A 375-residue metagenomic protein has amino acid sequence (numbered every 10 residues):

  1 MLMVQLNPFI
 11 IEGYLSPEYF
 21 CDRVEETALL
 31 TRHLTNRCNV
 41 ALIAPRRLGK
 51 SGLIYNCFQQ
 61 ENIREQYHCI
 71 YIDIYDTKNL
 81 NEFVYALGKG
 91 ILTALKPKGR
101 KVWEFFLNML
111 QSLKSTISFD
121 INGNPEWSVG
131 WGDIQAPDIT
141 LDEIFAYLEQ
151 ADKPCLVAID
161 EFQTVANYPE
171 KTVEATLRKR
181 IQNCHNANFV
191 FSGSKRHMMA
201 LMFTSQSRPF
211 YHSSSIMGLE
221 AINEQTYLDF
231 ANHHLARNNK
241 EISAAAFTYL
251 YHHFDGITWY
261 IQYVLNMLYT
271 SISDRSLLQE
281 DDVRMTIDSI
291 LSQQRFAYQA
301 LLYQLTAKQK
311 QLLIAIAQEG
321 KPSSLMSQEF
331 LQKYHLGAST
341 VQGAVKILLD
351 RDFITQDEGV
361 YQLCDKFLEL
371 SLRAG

Functional and structural regions predicted by a protein language model:
M1-V40, P45, T355, G375: A short, basic N-terminal segment
L2, L6-N7, S292, F296-G375: C-terminal leucine-rich, beta-strand-based interaction scaffolds used for sensing/assembly
L34-T35, Q163, D255, Y269 (+1 more regions): Short, locally clustered residues in the helix-turn-helix/winged-helix DNA-binding domain
C38-N39, A44-L48, G52-L156: P-loop NTPase nucleotide-binding core
W127-R196, T204: Conserved Walker B catalytic segment
L201-H252, D274-S276: Helix-loop-helix "sensor" segment of P-loop NTPases
F247-H253, W259-S273, Q311-I314, K346: C-terminal helical "lid" of AAA+/P-loop NTPase domains
S271-Q293: Conserved C-terminal helix/linker of AAA+ ATPases
